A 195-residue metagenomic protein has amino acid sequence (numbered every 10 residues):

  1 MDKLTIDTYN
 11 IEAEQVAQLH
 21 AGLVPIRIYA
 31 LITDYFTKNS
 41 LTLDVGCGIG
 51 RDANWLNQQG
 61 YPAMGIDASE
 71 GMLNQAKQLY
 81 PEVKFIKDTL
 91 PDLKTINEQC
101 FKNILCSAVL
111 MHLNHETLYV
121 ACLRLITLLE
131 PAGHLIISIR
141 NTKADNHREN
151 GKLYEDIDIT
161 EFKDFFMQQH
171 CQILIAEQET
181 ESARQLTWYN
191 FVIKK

Functional and structural regions predicted by a protein language model:
M1-N97, L113-V120, R124, H134-K195: Class I (Rossmann-like) S-adenosyl-L-methionine-dependent methyltransferase catalytic domain, capturing the SAM-binding
L105: A conserved beta-strand element that flanks and buttresses the S-adenosyl-L-methionine
A108-H112: Short catalytic micro-motifs in class I SAM-dependent methyltransferases
L128: Short alpha-helical functional segments enriched in proximate histidine and acidic residues
